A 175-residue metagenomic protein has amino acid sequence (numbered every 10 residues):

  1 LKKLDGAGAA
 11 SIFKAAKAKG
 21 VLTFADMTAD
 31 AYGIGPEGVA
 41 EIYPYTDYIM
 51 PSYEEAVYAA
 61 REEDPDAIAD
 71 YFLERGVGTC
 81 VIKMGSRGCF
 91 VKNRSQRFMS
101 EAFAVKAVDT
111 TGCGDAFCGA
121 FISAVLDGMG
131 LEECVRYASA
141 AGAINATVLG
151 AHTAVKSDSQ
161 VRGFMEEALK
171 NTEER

Functional and structural regions predicted by a protein language model:
L1-Y48, Y53-F98, Q160, E166-R175: Ribokinase/PfkB-type carbohydrate-kinase core domain
Y71, R75, T79-M84, E101-L169: Conserved post-catalytic alpha-helical subdomain immediately downstream of the catalytic base and nucleotide-binding
